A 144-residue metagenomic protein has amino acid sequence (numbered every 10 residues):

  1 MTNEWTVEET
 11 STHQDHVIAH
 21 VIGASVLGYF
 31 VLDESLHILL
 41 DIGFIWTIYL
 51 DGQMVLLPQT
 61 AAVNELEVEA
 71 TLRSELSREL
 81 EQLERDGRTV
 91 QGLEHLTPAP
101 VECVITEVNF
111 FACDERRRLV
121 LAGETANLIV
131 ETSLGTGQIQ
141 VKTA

Functional and structural regions predicted by a protein language model:
M1-A144: Surface-exposed, interaction-prone regions used to assemble/regulate multi-protein complexes
